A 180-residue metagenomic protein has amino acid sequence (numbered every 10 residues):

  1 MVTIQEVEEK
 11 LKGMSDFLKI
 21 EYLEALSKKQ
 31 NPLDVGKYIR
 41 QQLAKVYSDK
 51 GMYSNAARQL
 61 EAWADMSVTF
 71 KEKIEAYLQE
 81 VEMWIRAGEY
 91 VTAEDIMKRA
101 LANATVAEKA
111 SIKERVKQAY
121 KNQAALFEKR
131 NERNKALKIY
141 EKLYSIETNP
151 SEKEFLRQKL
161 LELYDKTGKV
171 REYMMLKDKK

Functional and structural regions predicted by a protein language model:
D16-F17, Y53, F70, Y90 (+2 more regions): TPR-repeat structural position
L23-D34, D65-K73, N103-K113, I146-K153: Flexible helix-coil transition and linker loops at the boundaries of alpha-helical arrays
